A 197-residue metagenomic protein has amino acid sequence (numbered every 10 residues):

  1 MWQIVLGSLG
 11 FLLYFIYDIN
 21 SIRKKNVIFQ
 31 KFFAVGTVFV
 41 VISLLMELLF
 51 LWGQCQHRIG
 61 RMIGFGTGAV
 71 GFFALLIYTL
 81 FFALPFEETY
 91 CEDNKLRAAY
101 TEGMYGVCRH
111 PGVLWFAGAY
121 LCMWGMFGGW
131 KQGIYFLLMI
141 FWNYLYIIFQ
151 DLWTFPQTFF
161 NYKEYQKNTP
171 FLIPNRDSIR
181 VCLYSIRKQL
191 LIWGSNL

Functional and structural regions predicted by a protein language model:
M1-T101, W115, A119-L197: Membrane-anchoring alpha-helices and their flanking helix-loop junctions
G103-G106, H110-V113: Glycine-rich acyl-CoA binding loop
